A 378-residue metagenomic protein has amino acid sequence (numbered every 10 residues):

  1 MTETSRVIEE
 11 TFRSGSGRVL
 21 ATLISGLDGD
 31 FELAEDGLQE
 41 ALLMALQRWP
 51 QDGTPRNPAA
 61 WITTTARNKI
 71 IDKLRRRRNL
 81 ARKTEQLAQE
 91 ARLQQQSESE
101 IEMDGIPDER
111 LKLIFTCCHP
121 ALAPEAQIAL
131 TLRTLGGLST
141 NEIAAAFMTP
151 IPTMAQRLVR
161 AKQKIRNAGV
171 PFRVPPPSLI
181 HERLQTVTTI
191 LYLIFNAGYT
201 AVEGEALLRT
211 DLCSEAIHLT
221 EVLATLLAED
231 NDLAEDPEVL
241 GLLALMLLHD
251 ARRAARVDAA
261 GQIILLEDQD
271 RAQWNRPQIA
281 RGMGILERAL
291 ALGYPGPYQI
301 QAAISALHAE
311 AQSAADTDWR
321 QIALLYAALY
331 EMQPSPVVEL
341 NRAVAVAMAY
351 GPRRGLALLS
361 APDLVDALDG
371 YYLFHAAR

Functional and structural regions predicted by a protein language model:
T2-E10, L20-L38, R48-R56, I151-P152 (+1 more regions): Short, charged helix-capping/linker segments at alpha-helix termini
D36-L43, R56-N68, Q156: Structural recognition of an alpha-helix C-terminal capping motif at a helix-to-coil junction
L38, W49, A66, L74 (+3 more regions): DNA major-groove recognition helix of helix-turn-helix
R67-E85: Arg/Lys-rich amphipathic alpha helix in sigma70-family domain 2
R77, E85-E125, T131-T140, T149-A327: Amphipathic helix-loop-helix modules that constitute alpha-helical solenoid scaffolds
L226, A291-L292, A328-M332, D363-D369: Solenoid-like repeat scaffolds
T317-L324, G351-S360: Structural signature of tandem alpha-helical TPR/SEL1-like repeats, specifically the intra-repeat loop/turn
Q333-E339, D369-F374: Generic helix N-cap/helix-start motif at coil->alpha-helix transitions
